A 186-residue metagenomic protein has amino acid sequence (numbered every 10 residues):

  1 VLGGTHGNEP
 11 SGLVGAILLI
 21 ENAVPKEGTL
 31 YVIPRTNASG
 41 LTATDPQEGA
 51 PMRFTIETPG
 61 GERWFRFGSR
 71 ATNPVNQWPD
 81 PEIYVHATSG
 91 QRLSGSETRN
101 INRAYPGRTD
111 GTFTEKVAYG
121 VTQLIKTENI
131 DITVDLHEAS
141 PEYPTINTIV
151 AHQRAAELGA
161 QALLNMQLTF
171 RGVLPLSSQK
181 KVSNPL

Functional and structural regions predicted by a protein language model:
V1-I20: N-terminal glycine-/serine-/threonine-rich phosphate-binding loop
P10-S11, G15, K26-L168: Active-site/substrate-binding loop(s) of hydrolase catalytic cores
A23: Active-site catalytic pocket residues across diverse enzymes, especially alpha/beta-hydrolases
Q161-S183: Short, flexible loop segments at boundaries between secondary-structure elements
L186: Active-site-adjacent mobile loop/cap segments within catalytic or ligand-binding domains
